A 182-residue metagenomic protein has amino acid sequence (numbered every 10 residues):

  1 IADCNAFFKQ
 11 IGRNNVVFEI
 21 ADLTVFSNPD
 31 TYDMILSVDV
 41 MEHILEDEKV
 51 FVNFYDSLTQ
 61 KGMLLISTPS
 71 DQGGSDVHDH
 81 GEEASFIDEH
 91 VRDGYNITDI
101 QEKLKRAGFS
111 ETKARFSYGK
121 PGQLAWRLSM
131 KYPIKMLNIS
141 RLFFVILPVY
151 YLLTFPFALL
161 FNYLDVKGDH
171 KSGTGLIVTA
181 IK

Functional and structural regions predicted by a protein language model:
I1-A2: Short alpha-helix immediately C-terminal to the canonical SAM-binding loop
F7, I11, L23-T24, L45-S57 (+1 more regions): S-adenosyl-L-methionine-dependent methyltransferase catalytic module, highlighting the catalytic core
V25-D30: Short conserved loop adjoining the S-adenosyl-L-methionine
D33: Conserved acidic residues
L36: A conserved beta-strand element that flanks and buttresses the S-adenosyl-L-methionine
V40: Hydrophobic adenine-recognition pocket in adenosine-nucleotide-binding enzymes
